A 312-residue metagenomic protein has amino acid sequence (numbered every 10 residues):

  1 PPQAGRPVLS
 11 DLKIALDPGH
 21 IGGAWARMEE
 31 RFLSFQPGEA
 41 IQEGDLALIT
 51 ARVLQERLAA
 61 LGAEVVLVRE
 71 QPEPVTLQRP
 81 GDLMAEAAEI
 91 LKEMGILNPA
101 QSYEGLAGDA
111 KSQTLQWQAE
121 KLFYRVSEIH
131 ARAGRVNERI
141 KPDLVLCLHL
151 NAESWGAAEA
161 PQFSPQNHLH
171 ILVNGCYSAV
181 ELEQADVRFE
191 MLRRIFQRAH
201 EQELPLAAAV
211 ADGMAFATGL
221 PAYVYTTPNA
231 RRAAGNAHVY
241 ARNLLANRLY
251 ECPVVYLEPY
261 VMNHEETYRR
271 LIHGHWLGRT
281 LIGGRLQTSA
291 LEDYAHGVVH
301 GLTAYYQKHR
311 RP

Functional and structural regions predicted by a protein language model:
P2-R135, S154, A158, S164-H168 (+2 more regions): Active-site histidine-acidic residue metal-binding/catalytic motifs, centered on HxH/HExxH-like signatures
D11-K13, A60-V65, R139-V145, E251-V255: Loop/turn elements at helix/coil->beta-strand transitions in domains of secreted/extracellular proteins
D17, C147-N151, E258: Short beta-strand segments
H20, H149, L249: Histidine-centered active-site/metal-ligand motif
Q42, L46-I49, V53, S127-A131 (+7 more regions): Extracytoplasmic/secreted proteins, especially bacterial periplasmic and envelope-associated proteins
R52-A63, N137-K141, L150, A211-L220 (+2 more regions): Sec-exported extracytoplasmic/periplasmic mature domains
I129-P142, A160-S164, L244-L249, V254: Mature extracellular/periplasmic domains of secretome proteins
W155, L172-A179, Q184-E201, A207 (+1 more regions): Active-site-adjacent mobile loop/cap segments within catalytic or ligand-binding domains
